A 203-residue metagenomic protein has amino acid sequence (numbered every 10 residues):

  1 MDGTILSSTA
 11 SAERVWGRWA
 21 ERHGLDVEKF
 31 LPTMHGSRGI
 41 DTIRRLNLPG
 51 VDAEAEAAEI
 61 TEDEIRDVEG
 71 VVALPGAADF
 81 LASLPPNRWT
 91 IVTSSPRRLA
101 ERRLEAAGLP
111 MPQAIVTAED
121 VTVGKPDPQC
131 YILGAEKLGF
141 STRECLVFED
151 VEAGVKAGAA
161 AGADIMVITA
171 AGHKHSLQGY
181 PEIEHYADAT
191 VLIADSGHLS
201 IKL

Functional and structural regions predicted by a protein language model:
M1-P85, P96-R98, L109: N-terminal helical cap/lid subdomain that shapes the substrate entry/recognition surface in HAD-like hydrolases
S7-S8, I91-V92, E149: Small/polar loops that bind or transfer phosphate-bearing groups
R18-E21, I91, D188: Intrinsic disorder/low-complexity segments enriched in polar/charged and small flexible residues
A73, V92, V123: Residue-level marker of regulatory loop/turn positions in helix-turn-helix DNA-binding domains and in histidine
A78, R88, P96-L203: Asp-based, Mg2+/Mn2+-dependent phosphohydrolase catalytic module
